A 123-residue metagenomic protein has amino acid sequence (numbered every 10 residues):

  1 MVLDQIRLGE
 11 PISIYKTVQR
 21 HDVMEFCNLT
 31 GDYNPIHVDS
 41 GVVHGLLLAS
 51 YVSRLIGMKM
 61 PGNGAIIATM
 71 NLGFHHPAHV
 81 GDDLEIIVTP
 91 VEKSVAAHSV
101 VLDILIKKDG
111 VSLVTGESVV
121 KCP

Functional and structural regions predicted by a protein language model:
M1-A65: Hot-dog-fold acyl-thioester-processing enzymes
M1-L8, A78-P123: HotDog/MaoC-like acyl-thioester-processing domains
E10, I14, D22, I66-M70 (+2 more regions): A generic structural signal for short beta-strands and their flanking turns/coil linkers
H21, E25, Y33-I36, A49 (+5 more regions): A broad, structure-centric signal for solvent-exposed, well-ordered loop/edge residues that line or flank functional
I36-V38, I67, L72-G73, V91 (+2 more regions): Short, intrinsically disordered/low-complexity patches at protein termini and at juxtamembrane boundaries
M58-V88: Mid-chain, well-packed structural core segment of small domains
